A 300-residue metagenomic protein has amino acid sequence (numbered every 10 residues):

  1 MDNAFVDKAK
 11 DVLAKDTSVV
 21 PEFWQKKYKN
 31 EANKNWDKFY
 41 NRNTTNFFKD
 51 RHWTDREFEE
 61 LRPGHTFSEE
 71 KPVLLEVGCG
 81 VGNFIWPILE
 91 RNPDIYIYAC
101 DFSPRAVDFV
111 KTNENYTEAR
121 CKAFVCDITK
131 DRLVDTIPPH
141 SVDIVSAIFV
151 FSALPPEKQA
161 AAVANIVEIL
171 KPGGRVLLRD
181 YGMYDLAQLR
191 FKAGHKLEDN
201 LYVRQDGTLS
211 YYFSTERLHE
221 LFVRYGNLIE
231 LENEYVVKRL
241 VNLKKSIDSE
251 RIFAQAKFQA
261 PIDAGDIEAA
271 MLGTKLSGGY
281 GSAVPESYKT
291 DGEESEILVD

Functional and structural regions predicted by a protein language model:
M1-N33, K38: N-terminal auxiliary segments of SAM/dcSAM-dependent transferases
F47-K71, N83, P87: Conserved alpha-helix/loop element of class I SAM-dependent methyltransferases that forms part of the SAM/SAH-binding
S68, P72-L133: Class I SAM-dependent methyltransferase SAM/SAH-binding core
L133-V145: A short acidic, Gly/Pro-enriched loop at the edge of an enzyme's catalytic core that lines a small-molecule cofactor
V142-K158: A short SAM/SAH-binding and catalytic strip from SAM-dependent methyltransferases
A160-R175: A short glycine-rich, Lys/Arg-flanked "PGG" loop and its adjoining helix->strand segment in the class I
G182-N242: C-terminal alpha-helical "lid/dimerization" subdomain adjacent to the S-adenosyl-L-methionine
R239-D300: Core SAM-dependent methyltransferase catalytic element
